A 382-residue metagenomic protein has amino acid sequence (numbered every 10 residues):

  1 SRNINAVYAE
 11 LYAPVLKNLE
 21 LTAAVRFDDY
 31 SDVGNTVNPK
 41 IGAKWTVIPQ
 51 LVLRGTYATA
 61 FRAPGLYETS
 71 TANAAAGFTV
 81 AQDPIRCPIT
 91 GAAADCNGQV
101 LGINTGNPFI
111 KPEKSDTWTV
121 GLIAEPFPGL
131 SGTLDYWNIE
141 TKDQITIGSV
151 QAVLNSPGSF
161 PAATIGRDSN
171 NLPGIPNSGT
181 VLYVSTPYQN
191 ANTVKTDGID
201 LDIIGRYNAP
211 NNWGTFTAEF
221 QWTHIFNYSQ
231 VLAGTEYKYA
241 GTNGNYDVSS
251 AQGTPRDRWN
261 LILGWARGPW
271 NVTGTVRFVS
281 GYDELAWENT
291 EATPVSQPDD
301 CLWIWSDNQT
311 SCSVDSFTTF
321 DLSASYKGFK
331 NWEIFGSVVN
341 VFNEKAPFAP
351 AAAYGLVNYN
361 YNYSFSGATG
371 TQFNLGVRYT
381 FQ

Functional and structural regions predicted by a protein language model:
S1-T46, S115: Surface-exposed extracellular loop regions of Gram-negative outer-membrane beta-barrel proteins
L16-N18, T46-Q50, S115, F127 (+8 more regions): Outer-membrane beta-barrel channels and translocator barrels
L21-A23, P39, L53-G55, V120 (+8 more regions): Transmembrane beta-strands of outer-membrane beta-barrel proteins
V25-S31, Y57-A63, S70-A72, W118 (+7 more regions): Transmembrane beta-strands of outer-membrane beta-barrel pores
Q50-E113, Y136-P176, V339-L356: Surface-exposed extracellular loop regions of Gram-negative outer-membrane beta-barrel proteins, predominantly
A63-T133, V184-I199, R206-A209, Q252-D257 (+1 more regions): Outer-membrane beta-barrel signature, preferentially recognizing the C-terminal barrel domain of Gram-negative
S131, K142, F226, V276-T293 (+1 more regions): C-terminal beta-signal and adjacent terminal beta-strands/loops of Gram-negative outer-membrane beta-barrel proteins
W137-E288: Gram-negative outer-membrane beta-barrel transporters
